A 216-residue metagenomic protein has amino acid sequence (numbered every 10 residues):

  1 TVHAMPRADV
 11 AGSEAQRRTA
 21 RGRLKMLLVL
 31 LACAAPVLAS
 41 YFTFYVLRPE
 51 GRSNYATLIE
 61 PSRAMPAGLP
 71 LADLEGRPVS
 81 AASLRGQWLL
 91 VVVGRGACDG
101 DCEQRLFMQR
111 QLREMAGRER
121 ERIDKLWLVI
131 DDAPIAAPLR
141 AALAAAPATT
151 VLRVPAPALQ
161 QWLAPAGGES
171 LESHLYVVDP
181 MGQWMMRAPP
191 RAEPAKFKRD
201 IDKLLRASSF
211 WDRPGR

Functional and structural regions predicted by a protein language model:
T1-A11: N-terminal intrinsically disordered, acidic low-complexity segments at the extreme N-terminus
E14-K25: Short, Lys/Arg-rich cytosolic juxtamembrane segment immediately N-terminal
L24-F44: Hydrophobic membrane-insertion alpha-helices, especially the h-region of bacterial N-terminal signal peptides
A35-L38, R48-A82, Q104: N-terminal "domain-start" segment that seeds a small globular fold
Y45, L106-W127: Conserved helix-turn-beta segment immediately C-terminal to the redox Cys motif in thioredoxin-like folds
A81-Q109: Short active-site neighborhood of thiol/selenol oxidoreductases, capturing the structured segment around
D124-S173: Short, internal strand/loop/helix patches that form the active-site neighborhood or redox-interaction surface
S170-R216: Thiol-/selenol-based redox modules, centered on thioredoxin-like and closely related oxidoreductase domains
